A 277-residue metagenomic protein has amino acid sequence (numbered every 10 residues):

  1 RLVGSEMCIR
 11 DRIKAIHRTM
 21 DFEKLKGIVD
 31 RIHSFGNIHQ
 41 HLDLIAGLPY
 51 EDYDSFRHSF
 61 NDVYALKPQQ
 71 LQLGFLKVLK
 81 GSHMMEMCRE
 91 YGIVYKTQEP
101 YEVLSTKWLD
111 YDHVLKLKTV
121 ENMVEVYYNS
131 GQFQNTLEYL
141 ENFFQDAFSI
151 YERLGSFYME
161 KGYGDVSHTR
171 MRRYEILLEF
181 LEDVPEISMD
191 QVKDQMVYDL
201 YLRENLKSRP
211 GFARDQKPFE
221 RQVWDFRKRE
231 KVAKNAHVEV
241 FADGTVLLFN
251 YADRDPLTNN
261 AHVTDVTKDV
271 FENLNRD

Functional and structural regions predicted by a protein language model:
R1, T19-K26: Active-site-adjacent "gating/activation" loops or surface patches in catalytic cores
L2, M7-I9: Short, small-residue-biased leader/transition segments that mark boundaries at the very start of proteins
V3, D43, V63, L71 (+1 more regions): Conserved, mostly hydrophobic/aromatic
D11-I16, L48-D54, K67-E152: Flexible glycine/acidic-rich beta-alpha junction loops that bind and position SAM and/or redox cofactors in anaerobic
K26-D30, F60: Generic structural signal for well-ordered alpha-helices, preferentially at hydrophobic/aromatic core positions
S34-H39, K67-Q69: Short, well-ordered coil/turn segments that N-cap beta-strands
D54-Y64: A short alpha/beta connector and helix-capping loop motif
N122-D277: Radical SAM enzyme core and accessory elements
